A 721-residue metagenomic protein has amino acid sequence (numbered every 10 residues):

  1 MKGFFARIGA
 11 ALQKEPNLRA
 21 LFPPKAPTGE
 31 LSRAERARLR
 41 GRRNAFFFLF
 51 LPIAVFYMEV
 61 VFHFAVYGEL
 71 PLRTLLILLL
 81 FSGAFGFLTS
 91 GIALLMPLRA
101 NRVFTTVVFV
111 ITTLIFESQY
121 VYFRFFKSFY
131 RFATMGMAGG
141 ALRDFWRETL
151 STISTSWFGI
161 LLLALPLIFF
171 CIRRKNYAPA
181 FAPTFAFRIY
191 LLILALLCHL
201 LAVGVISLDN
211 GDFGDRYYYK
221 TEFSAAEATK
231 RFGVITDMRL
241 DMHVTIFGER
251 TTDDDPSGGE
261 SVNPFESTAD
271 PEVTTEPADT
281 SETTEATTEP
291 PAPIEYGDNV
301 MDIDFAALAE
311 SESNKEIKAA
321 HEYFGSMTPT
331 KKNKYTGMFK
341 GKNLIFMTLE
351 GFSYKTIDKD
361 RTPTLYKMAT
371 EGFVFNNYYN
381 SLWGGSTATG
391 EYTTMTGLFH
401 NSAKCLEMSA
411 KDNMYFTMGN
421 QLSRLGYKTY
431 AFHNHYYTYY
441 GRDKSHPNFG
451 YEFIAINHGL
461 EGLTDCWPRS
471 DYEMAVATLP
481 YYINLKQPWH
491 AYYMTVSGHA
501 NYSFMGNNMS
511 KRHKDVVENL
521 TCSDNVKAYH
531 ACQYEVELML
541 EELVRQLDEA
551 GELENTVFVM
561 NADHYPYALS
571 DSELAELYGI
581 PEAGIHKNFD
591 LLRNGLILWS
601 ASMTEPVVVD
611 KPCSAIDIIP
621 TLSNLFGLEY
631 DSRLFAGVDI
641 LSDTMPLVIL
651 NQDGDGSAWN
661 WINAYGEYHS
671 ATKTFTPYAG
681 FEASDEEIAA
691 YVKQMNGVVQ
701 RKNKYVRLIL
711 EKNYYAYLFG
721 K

Functional and structural regions predicted by a protein language model:
M1, A11, R19-F22, P256-K331 (+1 more regions): Intrinsically disordered, low-complexity repeat and linker tracts
M1-R38: Short, Lys/Arg-rich, polar N-terminal cytosolic tail immediately upstream of the first transmembrane signal-anchor
I8, V61, I92, L142 (+4 more regions): Generic structural signal of hydrophobic/aromatic residues within well-ordered alpha-helices of folded domains
Q13-P16, P23-P24, Y67, G204 (+5 more regions): Short, flexible coil/linker elements and helix-boundary hinge sites characteristic of intrinsically disordered
K14, L98, E148-T152, K355-D358 (+1 more regions): Membrane-interface junctions
F22, A54-H63, V205-F213, T252 (+4 more regions): Short, compositionally biased low-complexity segments
E30-V300: Transmembrane and membrane-interface helices of multi-pass, inner-membrane envelope-modifying transferases
E310-K721: Solvent-exposed soluble domains appended to multi-pass membrane proteins
